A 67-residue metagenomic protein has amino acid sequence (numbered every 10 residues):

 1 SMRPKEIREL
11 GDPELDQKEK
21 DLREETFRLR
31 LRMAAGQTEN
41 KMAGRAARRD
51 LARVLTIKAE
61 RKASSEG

Functional and structural regions predicted by a protein language model:
S1-G67: Extended, charge-rich alpha-helical interface modules
